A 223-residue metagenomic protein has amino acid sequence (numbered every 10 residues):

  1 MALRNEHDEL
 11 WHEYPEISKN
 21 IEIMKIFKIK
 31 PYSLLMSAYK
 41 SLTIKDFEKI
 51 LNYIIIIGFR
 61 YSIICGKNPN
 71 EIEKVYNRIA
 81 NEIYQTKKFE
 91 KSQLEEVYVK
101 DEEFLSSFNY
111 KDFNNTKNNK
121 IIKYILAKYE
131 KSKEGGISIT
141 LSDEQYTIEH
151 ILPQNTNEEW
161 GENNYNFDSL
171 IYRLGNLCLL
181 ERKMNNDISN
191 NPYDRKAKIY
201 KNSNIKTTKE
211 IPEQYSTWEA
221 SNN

Functional and structural regions predicted by a protein language model:
M1-Y124: A cross-family structural signal marking well-folded subdomains
I21-F27, T208-N222: Short Fe-S-cluster ligation motifs
N68-E71, K88, P192, E219 (+1 more regions): Intrinsic-disorder/low-complexity, polar/charged segments
I83-T208, Q214-T217: Betabetaalpha-Me/HNH-type nuclease active-site subdomain
